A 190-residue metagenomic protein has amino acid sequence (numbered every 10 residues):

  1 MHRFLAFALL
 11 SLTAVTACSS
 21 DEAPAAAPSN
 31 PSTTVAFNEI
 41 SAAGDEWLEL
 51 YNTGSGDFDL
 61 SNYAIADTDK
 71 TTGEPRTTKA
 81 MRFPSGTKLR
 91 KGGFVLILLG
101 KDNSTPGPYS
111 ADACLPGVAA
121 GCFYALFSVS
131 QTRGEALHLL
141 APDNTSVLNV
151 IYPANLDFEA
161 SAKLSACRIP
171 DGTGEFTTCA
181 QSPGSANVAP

Functional and structural regions predicted by a protein language model:
M1-T16: Sec-dependent bacterial lipoprotein signal peptides
H2, G56-L60, E175: Short amphipathic alpha-helical segments with coiled-coil-like heptad repeat character
L12, S20-D21, N62, A111 (+2 more regions): Compositionally biased regions
A14-A17, T34, T78-K79: N-terminal compositionally biased, intrinsically disordered segments and leader/signal-like regions
C18-T71, S128-T132, L148-F158: A structural motif detector for short, solvent-exposed N-terminal "entry" segments of globular domains
G44, R76-T178: Solvent-exposed beta-edge/loop recognition patches
G174-P190: A recurrent domain-boundary module in secreted/ectodomain proteins
